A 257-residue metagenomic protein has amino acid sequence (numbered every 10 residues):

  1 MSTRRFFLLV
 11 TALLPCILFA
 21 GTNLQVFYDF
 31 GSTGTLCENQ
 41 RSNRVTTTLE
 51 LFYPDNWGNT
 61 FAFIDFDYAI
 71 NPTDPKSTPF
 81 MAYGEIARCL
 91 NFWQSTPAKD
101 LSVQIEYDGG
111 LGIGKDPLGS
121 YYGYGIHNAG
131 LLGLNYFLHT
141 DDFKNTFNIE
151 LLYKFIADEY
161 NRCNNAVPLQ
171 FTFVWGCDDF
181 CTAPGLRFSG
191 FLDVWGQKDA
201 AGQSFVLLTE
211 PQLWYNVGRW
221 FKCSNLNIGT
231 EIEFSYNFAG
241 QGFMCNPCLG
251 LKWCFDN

Functional and structural regions predicted by a protein language model:
M1-G21, N257: Cleavable N-terminal export/targeting peptides
F19-G21, W57-F61, N91-V103, L138-F147 (+3 more regions): Short loop/turn motifs that connect adjacent beta-strands in outer-membrane beta-barrel proteins
F19-P72: Short glycine/proline- and aromatic-enriched beta-strand/turn motifs that initiate or cap beta-hairpins
Y28-S32, D55, F66-I70, I105-I113 (+4 more regions): Transmembrane beta-strands of outer-membrane beta-barrel pores
N43-T47, T78-G84, Y124-L132, C163-F171 (+2 more regions): Residues that define the transmembrane beta-barrel architecture of outer-membrane proteins
F63-I126, V206: Surface-exposed loop and membrane-interface regions of Gram-negative outer-membrane beta-barrel proteins
P97-G202: Eukaryote-skewed repeat-based solenoidal scaffolds used as protein-protein interaction platforms, primarily
M244-N257: Outer-membrane beta-barrel "beta-signal"
